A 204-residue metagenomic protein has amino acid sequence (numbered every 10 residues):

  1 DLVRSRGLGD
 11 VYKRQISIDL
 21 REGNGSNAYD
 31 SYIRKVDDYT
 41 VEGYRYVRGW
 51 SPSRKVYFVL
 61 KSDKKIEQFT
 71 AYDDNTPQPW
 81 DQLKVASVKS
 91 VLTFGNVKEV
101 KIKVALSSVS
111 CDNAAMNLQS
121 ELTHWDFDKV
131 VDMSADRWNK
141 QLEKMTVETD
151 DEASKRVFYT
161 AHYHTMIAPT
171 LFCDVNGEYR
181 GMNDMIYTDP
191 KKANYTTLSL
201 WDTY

Functional and structural regions predicted by a protein language model:
D1-Y12: Single conserved hydrophobic/aromatic residue that forms the stacking wall/gate of nucleotide- or nucleobase-binding
D10-S199: Acidic/polar, glycine-enriched structural segments that form the non-catalytic walls/loops of the carbohydrate-binding
L200-Y204: Conserved phosphate/anionic-ligand binding catalytic regions in large, soluble enzymes, centered on
